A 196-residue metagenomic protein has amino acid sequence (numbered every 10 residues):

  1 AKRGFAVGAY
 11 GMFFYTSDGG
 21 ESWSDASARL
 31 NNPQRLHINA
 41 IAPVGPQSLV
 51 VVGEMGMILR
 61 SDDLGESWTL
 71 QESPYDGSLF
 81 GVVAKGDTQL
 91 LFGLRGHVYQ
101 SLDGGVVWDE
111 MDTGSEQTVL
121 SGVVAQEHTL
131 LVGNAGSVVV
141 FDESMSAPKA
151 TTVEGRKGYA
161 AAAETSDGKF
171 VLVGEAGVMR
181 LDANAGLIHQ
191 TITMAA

Functional and structural regions predicted by a protein language model:
A1-A196: Residue-level hotspots at or immediately adjacent to binding/recognition sites across diverse folds
